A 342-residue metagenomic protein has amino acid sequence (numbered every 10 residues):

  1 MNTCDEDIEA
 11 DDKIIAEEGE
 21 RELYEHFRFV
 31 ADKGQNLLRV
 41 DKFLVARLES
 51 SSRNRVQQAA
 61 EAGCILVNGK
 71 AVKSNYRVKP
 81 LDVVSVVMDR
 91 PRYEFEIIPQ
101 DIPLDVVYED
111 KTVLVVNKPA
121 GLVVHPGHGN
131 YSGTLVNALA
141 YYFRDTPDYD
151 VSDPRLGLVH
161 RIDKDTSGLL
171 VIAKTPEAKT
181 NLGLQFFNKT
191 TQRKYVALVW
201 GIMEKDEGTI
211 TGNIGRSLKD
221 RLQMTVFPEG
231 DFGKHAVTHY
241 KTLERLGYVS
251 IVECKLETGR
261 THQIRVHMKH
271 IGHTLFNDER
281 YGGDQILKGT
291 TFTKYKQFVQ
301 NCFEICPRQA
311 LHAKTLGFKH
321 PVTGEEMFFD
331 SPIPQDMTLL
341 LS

Functional and structural regions predicted by a protein language model:
M1-L218, I333-S342: RNA pseudouridine synthases
E20, T209, R216, D231-K234 (+2 more regions): Intrinsically disordered, low-complexity regions
V86-D89, D220-Q223, H235, Y295-N301: Short Pro/Gly-enriched beta-strand edge/turn motifs at strand-loop
V106-E109, H239, I286: Short, solvent-exposed cationic patches
V116, V266, N277: Active-site flanking residues adjacent to catalytic metal/cofactor-binding acidic residues
S152-L184, T191-Q192, V196, G215-H273 (+1 more regions): The conserved catalytic core of RNA pseudouridine synthases
L275-F318: RNA substrate-recognition surfaces in RNA-acting enzymes
